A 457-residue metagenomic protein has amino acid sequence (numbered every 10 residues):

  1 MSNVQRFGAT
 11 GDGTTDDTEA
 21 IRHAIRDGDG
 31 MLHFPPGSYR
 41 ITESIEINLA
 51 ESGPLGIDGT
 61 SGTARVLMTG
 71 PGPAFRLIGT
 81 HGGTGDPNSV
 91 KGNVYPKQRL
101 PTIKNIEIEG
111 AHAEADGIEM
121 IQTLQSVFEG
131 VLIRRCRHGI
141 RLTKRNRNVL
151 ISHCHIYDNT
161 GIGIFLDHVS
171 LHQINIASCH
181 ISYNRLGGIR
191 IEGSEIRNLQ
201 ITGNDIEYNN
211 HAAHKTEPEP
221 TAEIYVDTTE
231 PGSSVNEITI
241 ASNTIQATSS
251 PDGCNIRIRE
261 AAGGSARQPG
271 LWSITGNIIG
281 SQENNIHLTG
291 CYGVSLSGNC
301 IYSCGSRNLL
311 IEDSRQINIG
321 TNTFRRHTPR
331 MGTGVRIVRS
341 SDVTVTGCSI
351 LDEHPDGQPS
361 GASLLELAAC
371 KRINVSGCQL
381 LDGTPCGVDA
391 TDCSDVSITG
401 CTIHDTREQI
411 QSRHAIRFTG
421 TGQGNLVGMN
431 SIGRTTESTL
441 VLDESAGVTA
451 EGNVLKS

Functional and structural regions predicted by a protein language model:
S2-G11: Short, basic, glycine/proline-bearing loop/turn elements
G8, T18, R22, R26-G56 (+2 more regions): N-terminal extracellular ligand-recognition/capping segment immediately after the signal peptide
D29, L49-S52, G70, Q98 (+38 more regions): Parallel beta-helix/beta-solenoid
G30, P54-T60, L77-C136, T239-Q246: Parallel beta-helix/beta-solenoid
T42-I47, T69-V94, A111-M120, R134-L142 (+12 more regions): Extracellular beta-strand/beta-solenoid scaffold signature
H404-T406, G422, M429, T435-S438: C-terminal closing repeat unit and adjoining cap/tail of repeat-based domains
